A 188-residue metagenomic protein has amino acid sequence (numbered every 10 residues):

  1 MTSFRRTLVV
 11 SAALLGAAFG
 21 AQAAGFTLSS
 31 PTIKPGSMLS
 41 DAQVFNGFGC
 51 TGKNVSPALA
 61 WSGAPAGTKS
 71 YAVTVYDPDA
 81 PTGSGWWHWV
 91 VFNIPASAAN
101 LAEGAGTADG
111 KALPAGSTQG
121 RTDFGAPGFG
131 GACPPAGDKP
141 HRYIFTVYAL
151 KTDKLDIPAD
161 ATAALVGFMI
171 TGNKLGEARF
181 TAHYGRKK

Functional and structural regions predicted by a protein language model:
M1-V9: Bacterial N-terminal signal peptides that target proteins for export
T2, A17-A21: Intrinsic low-complexity, intrinsically disordered segments enriched in polar/basic residues
V9-A18: Bacterial N-terminal signal peptides
Q22-K188: N-terminus-centered regions that define maturation/targeting leaders and the start of the first functional domain
